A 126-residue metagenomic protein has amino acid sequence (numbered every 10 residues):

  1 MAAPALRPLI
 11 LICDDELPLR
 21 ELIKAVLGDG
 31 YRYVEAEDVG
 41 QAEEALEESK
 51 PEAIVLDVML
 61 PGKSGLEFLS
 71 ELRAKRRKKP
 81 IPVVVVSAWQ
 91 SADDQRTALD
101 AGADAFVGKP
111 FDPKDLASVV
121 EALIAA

Functional and structural regions predicted by a protein language model:
L17-V34: Two-component/phosphorelay signaling modules centered on CheY-like receiver
E35-A53: Acidic, metal-coordinating helix/loop segments flanking the phosphotransfer/catalytic sites of two-component signaling
A36-G40, Q95, P113: Conserved Asp/Asn-Gly motif in the active-site loop of CheY-like receiver
D38, S64-S70: Acidic catalytic/metal-coordinating carboxylates
P61, S91, P110: The feature encodes the CheY-like receiver
E67, Q90-V107, S118: Alpha4 helix (beta4-alpha4-beta5 surface) of REC/receiver domains from two-component response regulators
F111-V120: C-terminal output helix
